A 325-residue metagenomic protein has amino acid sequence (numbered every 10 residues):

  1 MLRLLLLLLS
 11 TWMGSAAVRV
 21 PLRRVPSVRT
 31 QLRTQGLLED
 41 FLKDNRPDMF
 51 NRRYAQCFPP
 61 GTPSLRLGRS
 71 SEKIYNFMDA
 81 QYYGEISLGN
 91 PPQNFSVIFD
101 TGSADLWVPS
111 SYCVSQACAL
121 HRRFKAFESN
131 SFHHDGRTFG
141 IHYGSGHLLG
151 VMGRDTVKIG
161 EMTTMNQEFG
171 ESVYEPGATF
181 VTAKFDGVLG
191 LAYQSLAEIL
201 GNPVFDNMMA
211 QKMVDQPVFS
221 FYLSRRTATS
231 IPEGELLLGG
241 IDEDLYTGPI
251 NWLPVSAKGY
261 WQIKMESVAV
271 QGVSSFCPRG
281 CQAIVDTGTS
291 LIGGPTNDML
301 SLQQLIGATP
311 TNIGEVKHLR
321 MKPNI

Functional and structural regions predicted by a protein language model:
M1-M13: Classical eukaryotic N-terminal signal peptides for Sec-dependent ER targeting/secretion, especially the positively
T11-M78, R122, T156-G280: Aspartyl protease catalytic domain
S15, L302, P310: Active-site catalytic microenvironments in core metabolic enzymes, especially phosphate/sugar-handling
G61-K184, I325: Signature of the N-terminal lobe/flap region of pepsin-like aspartyl proteases
N94-P109, V273, P278-L305: Active-site beta-strand/loop microenvironment that shapes enzyme catalytic pockets
Y112-V114, S195, D244, D298: Acidic glycine-/aspartate-rich tracts in secreted/extracellular proteins
G153, L200-V204, D298, L302: Stable alpha-helical elements in mature extracytoplasmic
G314-I325: Extended C-terminal subregions enriched in glycine
